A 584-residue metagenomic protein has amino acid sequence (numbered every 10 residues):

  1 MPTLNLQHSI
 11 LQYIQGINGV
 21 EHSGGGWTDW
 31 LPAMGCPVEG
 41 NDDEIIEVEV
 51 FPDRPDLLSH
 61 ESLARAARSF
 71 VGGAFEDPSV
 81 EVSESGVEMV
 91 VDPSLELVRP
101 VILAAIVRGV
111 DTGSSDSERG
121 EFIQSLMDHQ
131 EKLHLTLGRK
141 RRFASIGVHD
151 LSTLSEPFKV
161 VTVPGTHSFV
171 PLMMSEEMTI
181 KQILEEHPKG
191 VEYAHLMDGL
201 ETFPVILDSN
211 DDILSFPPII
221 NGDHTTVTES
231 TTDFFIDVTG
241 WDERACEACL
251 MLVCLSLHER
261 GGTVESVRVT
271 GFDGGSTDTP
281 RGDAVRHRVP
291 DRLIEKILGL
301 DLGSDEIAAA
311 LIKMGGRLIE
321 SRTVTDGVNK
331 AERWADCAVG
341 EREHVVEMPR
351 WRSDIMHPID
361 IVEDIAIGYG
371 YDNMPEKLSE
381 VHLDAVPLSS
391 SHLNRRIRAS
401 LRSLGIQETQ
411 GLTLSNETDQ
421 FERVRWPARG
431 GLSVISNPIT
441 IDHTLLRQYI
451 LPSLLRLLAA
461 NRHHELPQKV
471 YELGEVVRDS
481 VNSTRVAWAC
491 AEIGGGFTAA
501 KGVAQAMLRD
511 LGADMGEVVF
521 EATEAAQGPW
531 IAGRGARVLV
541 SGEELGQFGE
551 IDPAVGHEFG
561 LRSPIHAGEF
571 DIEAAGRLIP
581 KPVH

Functional and structural regions predicted by a protein language model:
P2-G40, E44-E47, F51-A104, S115 (+4 more regions): Extended, well-folded interaction surfaces typified by the phenylalanyl-tRNA synthetase beta subunit core
V50-P52, G109, V238-G240, D291 (+2 more regions): Short glycine-centered, acidic/aromatic-flanked micro-motifs in structured strand/loop junctions that mark active-site
F70-A74, A105-R286, K296, L300 (+1 more regions): TRNA-recognition modules of translation machinery and tRNA-sensing kinases, especially anticodon-binding
